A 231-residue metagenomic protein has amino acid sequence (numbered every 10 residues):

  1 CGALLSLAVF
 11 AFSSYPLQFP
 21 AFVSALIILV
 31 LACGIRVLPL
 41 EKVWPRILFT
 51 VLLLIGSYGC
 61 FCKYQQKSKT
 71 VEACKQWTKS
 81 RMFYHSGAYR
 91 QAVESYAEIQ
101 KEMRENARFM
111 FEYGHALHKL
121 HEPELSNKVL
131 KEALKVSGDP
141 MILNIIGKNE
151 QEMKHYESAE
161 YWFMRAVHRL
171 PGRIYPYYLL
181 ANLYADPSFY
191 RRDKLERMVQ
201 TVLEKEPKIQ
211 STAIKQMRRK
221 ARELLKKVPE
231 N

Functional and structural regions predicted by a protein language model:
C1-P45: Transmembrane alpha-helices of multi-pass inner-membrane enzymes
L54-S86: Hydrophobic alpha-helical transmembrane segments in integral membrane proteins
W77-T78, R108-E112, M141-K148, Y175-L179 (+1 more regions): Alpha-solenoid helical repeat scaffolds
S86, L120, M153, P187-F189: Structural motif corresponding to the intra-repeat A-B loop/turn of tetratricopeptide repeats
R104-E105, S137-G138, P171, P207: Short coil turns that delineate tetratricopeptide repeat
